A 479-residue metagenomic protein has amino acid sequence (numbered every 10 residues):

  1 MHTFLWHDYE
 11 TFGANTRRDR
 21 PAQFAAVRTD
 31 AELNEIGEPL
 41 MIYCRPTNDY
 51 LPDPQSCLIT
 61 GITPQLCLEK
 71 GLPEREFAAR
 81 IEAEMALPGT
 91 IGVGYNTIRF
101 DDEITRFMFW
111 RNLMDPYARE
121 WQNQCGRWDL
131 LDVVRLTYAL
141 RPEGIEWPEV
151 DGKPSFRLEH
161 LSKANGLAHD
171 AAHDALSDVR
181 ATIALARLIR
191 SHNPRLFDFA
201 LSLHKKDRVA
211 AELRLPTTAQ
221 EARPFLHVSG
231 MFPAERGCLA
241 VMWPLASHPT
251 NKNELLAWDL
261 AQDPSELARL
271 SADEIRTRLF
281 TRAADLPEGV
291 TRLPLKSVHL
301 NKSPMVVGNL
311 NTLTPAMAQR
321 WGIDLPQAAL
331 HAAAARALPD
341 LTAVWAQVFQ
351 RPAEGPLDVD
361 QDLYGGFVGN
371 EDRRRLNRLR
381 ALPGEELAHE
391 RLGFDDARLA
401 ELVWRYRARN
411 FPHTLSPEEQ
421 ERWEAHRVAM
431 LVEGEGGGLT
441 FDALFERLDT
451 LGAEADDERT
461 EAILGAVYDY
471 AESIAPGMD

Functional and structural regions predicted by a protein language model:
M1-P73, A83, S247-V290: Conserved RNase H-like, two-metal-ion catalytic cores of nucleic-acid enzymes
H2, D19-F24, R28-T29, N34-I62 (+4 more regions): Metal-dependent phosphoesterase core characteristic of DEDDh/y 3'-5' exonuclease domains
G71, R75, R99, L176-V179 (+2 more regions): Generic detection of long, well-ordered alpha-helical segments
G71-L72, F109, S162, H204: A general structural motif at alpha-helix termini
F77-I81: Generic hydrophobic alpha-helical segments
A175-E221: Charged, compositionally biased non-catalytic regions
S202-D285: Acidic catalytic cores of enzymes that act on phosphate-bearing nucleotides/polynucleotides
D263-D479: Non-catalytic terminal regions of proteins
